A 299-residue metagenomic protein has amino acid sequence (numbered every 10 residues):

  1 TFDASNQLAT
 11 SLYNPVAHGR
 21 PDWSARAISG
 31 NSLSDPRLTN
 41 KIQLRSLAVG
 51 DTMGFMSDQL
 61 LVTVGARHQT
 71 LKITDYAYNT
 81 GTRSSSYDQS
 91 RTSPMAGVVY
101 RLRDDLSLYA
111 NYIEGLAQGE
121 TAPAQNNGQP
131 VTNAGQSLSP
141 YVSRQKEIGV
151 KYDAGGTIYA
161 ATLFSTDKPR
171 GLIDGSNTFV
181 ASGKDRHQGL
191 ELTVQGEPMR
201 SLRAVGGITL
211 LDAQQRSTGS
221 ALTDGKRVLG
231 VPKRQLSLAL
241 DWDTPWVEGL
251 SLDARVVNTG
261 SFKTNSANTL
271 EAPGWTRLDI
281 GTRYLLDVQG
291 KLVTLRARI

Functional and structural regions predicted by a protein language model:
T1, D51, V62-V64, A96 (+8 more regions): Membrane-embedded beta-strand positions of outer-membrane beta-barrel proteins
T1, F55-L60, R103-D105, G155-G156 (+3 more regions): Short loop/turn motifs that connect adjacent beta-strands in outer-membrane beta-barrel proteins
F2-A9, P15, K72, M95 (+5 more regions): Surface-exposed extracellular loop regions of Gram-negative outer-membrane beta-barrel proteins, predominantly
F2-L106, L116-G119, N133, G207: Signature of Gram-negative outer-membrane beta-barrel scaffolds
K41-R45, D88-T92, V142-K146, D153-G155 (+4 more regions): Residues that define the transmembrane beta-barrel architecture of outer-membrane proteins
T52-F55, V98-R101, P140, V150-Y152 (+5 more regions): Residue-level signature of outer-membrane beta-barrel architecture
S57, I158, L163-D167, A181-S266: Gram-negative outer-membrane beta-barrel transporters
A110, K146, L229-I299: Conserved C-terminal beta-signal and adjacent last beta-strands/turns of outer-membrane beta-barrel proteins
